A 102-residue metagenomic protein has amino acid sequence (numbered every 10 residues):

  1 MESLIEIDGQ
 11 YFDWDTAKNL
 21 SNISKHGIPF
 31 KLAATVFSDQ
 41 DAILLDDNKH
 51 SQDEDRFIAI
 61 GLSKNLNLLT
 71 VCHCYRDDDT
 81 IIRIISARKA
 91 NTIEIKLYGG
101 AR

Functional and structural regions predicted by a protein language model:
M1-R102: Ribonuclease/tRNase effector modules and their secretory precursors
